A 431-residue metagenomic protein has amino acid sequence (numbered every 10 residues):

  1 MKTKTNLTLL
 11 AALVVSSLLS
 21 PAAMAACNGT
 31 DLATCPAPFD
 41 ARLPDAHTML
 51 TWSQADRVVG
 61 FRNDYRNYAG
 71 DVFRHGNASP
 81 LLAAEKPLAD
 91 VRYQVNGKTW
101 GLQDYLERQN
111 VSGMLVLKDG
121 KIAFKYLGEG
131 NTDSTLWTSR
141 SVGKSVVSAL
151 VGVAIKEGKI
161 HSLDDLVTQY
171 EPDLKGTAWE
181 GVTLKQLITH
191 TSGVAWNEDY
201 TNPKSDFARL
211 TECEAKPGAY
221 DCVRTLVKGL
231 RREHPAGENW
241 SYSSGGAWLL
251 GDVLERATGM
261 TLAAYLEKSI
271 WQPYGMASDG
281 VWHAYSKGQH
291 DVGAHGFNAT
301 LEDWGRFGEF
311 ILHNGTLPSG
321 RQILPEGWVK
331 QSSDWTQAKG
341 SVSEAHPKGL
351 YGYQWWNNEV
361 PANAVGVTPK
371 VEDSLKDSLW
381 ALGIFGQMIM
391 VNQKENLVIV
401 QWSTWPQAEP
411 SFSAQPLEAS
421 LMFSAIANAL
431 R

Functional and structural regions predicted by a protein language model:
L10-S20: Bacterial N-terminal signal peptides
A23-T132, I160, T189, A425-R431: N-terminal leader/targeting segments and the immediately adjacent pre-domain N-terminus
A26-D45, S378-R431: Structured C-terminal helix/loop/strand segments within mature extracytoplasmic catalytic/sensor domains
G120, W137-L163, L187, L250-L254 (+1 more regions): Active-site SXXK
K121-Y126, T168, P203-A236, M260-D279: Short, charged, amphipathic alpha-helices and their helix-cap/turn boundaries
T138, E157-A195, D199, G229 (+2 more regions): Active-site helix/loop module of the DD-peptidase/beta-lactamase fold, centered on the serine-lysine SxxK catalytic
H190, G246-V253, H295-L317, Q387-S403: Active-site-proximal alpha-helical segments within enzyme catalytic domains
A277-D279, S333-V398: Active-site Gly/Thr loop motif
